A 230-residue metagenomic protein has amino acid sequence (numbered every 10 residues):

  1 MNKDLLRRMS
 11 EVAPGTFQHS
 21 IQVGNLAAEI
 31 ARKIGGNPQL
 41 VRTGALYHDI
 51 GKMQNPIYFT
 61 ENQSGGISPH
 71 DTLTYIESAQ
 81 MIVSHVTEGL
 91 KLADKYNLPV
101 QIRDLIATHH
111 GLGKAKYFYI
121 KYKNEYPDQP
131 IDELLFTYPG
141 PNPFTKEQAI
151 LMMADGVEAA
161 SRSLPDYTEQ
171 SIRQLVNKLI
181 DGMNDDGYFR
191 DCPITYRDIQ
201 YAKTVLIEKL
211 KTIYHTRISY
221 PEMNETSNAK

Functional and structural regions predicted by a protein language model:
M1, M9-V12, G24-A27, A154 (+2 more regions): Long, compositionally biased intrinsically disordered regions
L6-H19, G24-E169, R173-V176, G182-D186: Divalent metal-dependent catalytic cores for phosphoryl transfer on phosphate-bearing substrates
